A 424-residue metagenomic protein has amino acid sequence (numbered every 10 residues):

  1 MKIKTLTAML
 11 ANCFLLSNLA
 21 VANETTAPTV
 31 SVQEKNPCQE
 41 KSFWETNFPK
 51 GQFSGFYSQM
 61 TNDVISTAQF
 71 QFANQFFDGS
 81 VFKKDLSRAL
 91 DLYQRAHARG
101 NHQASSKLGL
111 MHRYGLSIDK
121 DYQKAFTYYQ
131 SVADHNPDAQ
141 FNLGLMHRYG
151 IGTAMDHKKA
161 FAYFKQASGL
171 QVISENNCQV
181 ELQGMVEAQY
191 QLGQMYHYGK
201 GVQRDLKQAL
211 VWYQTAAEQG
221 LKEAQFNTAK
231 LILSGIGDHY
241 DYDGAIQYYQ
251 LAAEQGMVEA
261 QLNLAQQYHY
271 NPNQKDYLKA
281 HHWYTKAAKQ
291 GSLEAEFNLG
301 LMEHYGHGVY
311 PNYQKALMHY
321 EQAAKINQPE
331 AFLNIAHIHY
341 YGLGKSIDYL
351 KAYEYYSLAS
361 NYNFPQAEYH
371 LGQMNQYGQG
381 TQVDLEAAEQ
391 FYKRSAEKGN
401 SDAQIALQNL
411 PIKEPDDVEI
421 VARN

Functional and structural regions predicted by a protein language model:
M1-A8: Bacterial N-terminal signal peptides that target proteins for export
L10, L16, A20-F77, S87 (+1 more regions): N-terminal leader/linker segments that initiate helical-solenoid repeat arrays
F56-Y57, Y93, Y129, H157 (+7 more regions): Hydrophobic/aromatic packing residues within the alpha-helices of TPR/SEL1-like helical repeat arrays
N62-I65, Q69, D78-S80, A98-H102 (+20 more regions): Short helix-capping/linker turns of helical repeat alpha-solenoids
Q69-D78, S105-Y114, I118, Q140 (+9 more regions): Hydrophobic face of amphipathic alpha-helices that form TPR/SEL1-like repeat modules and related alpha-solenoid
V383, R394-N424: Terminal, low-structured helical/coil segments at or just beyond the last alpha-helical repeat
